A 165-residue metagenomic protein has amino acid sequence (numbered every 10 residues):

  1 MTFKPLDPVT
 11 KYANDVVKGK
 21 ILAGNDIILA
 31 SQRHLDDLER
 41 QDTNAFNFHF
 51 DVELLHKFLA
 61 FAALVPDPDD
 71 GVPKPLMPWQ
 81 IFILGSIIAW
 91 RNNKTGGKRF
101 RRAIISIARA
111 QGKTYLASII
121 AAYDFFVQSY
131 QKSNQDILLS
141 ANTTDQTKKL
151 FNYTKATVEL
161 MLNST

Functional and structural regions predicted by a protein language model:
T2-T165: Phosphate/NTP-binding elements of NTP-utilizing enzymes
